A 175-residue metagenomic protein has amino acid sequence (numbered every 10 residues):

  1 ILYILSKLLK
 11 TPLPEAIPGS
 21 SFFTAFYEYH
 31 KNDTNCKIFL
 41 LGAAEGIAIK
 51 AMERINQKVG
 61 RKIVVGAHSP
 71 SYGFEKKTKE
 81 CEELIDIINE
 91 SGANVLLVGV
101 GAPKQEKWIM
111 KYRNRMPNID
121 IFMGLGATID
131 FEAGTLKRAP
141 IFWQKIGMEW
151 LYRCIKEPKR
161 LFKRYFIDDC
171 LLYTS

Functional and structural regions predicted by a protein language model:
I1, V100-Q105, T128-I129: Short glycine-rich anion-binding loops that position phosphate/pyrophosphate groups of nucleotides and phosphorylated
Y3-S91: Conserved beta-alpha
K7-L8, A51-E53, W108-K111, L136-K137: Short amphipathic alpha-helical segments
L41-G42, G99-G101, G124-G126: Short beta-strand segments
P70-E75, D120-I155: Short, flexible loop segments at boundaries between secondary-structure elements
E80-I119: A contiguous pocket-lining binding segment that forms or flanks enzyme active sites
Y173-T174: Conserved small/polar residues in nucleotide/adenosyl-binding loops
